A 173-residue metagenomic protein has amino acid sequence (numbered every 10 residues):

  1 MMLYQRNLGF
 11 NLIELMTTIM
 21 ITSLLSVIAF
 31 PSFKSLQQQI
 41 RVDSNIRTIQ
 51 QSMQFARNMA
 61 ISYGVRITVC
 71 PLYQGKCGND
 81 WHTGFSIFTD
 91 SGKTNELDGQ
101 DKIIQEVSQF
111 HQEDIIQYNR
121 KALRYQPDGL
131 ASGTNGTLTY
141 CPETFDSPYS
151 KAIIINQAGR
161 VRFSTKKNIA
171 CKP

Functional and structural regions predicted by a protein language model:
M2-Y4, I28-Q50, Q54, N58 (+2 more regions): N-terminal helix-rich module
M16-S32: Alpha-helical hydrophobic helix detector
